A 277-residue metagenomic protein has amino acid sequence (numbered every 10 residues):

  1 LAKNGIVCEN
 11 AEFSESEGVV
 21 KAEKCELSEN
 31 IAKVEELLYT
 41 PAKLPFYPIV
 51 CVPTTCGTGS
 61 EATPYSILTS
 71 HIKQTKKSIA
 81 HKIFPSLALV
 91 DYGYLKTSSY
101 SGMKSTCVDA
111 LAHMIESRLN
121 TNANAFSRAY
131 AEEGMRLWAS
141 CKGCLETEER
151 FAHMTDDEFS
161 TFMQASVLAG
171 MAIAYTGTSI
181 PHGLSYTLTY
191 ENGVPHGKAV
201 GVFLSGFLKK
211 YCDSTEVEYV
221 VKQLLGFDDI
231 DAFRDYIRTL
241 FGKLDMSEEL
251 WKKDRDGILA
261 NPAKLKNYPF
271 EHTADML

Functional and structural regions predicted by a protein language model:
L1-G93: Glycine/threonine-rich beta-strand-loop-alpha-helix active-site module that forms ligand/phosphate-binding
G57, G170-P195: Glycine-rich phosphate/pyrophosphate-binding beta-alpha loops
Y65-Y175, P269: Carboxylate- and glycine-rich phosphate/diphosphate-binding segment that chelates Mg2+/Mn2+
V108, M135-W138, P181, V200-G201 (+1 more regions): A general structural signal for well-ordered alpha-helical segments in protein cores
L111-I115, F162-G170, L184, L204 (+1 more regions): Short alpha-helical scaffolding segments that buttress acidic/His motifs in well-ordered protein cores
T187-L244: Active-site pocket-lining segment
Y219, Q223-L277: C-terminal charged capping/lid subdomain of soluble metabolic enzymes
